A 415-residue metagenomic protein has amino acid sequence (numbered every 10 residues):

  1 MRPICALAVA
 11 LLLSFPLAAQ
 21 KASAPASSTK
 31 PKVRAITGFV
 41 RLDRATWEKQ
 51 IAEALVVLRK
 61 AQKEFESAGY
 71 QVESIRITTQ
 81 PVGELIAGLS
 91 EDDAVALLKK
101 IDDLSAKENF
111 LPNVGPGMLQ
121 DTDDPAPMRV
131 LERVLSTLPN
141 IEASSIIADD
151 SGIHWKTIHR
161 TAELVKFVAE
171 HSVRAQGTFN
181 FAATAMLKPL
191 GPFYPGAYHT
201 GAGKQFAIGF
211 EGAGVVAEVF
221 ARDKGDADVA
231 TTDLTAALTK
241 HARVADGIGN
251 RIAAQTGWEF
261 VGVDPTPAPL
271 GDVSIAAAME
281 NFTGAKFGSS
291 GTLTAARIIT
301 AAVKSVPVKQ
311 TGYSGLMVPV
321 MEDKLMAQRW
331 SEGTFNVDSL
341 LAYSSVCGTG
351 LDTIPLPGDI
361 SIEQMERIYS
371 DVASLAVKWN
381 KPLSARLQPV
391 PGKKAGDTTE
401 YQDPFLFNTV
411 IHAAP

Functional and structural regions predicted by a protein language model:
M1-I4: Positively charged n-region of N-terminal signal peptides that target proteins for export
A6-P16: Bacterial N-terminal signal peptides
Q20-P415: Anaerobic metallocofactor- and corrinoid-dependent redox/one-carbon enzyme cores, especially those from methanogenesis
